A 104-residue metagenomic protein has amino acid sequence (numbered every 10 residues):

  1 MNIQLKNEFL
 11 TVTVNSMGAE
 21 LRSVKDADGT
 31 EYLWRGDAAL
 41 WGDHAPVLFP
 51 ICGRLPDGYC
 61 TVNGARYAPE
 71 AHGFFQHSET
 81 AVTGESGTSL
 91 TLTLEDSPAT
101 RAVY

Functional and structural regions predicted by a protein language model:
M1-Y104: Surface-exposed acidic/polar loop and edge beta-strand patches at domain peripheries
